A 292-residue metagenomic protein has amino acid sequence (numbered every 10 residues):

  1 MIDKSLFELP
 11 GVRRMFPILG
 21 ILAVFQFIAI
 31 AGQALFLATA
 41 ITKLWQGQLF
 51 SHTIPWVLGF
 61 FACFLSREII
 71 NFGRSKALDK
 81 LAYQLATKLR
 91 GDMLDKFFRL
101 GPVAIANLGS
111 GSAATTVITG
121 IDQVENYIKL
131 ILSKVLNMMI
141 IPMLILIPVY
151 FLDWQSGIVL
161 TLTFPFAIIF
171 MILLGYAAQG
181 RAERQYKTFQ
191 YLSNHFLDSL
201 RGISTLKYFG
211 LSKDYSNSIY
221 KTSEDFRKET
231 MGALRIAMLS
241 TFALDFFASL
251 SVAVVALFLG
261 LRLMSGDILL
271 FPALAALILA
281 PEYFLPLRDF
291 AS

Functional and structural regions predicted by a protein language model:
M1-I30, F50-P55, R74, L78 (+6 more regions): Membrane-integrated ABC transporters
E8-R14, P102-A106, T119-I128, L132 (+5 more regions): An intracellular "coupling" helix at the cytosolic face of ABC transporter transmembrane type-1 domains
R13-I70, Y150-Q155, D267-L270: Transmembrane helix-loop-helix hairpins at lipid-water interfaces of multipass membrane proteins, especially the type-1
L19-F25, S133-R184, L257-A275, L285: Transmembrane helices of ABC transporter permease
V24-G32, L65-F72, V124-Y127, I131-M143 (+4 more regions): Hydrophobic alpha-helical transmembrane bundles that constitute the permease/transmembrane domains of multi-pass
Q33-L37, L58, R74, L78 (+6 more regions): Hydrophobic/aromatic residues in alpha-helical transmembrane segments
K43-W56, P148-L162, L239, A243-S292: Helix-loop-helix
K76-D95, L136, L160-S204, L211 (+2 more regions): Cytoplasmic coupling helices
